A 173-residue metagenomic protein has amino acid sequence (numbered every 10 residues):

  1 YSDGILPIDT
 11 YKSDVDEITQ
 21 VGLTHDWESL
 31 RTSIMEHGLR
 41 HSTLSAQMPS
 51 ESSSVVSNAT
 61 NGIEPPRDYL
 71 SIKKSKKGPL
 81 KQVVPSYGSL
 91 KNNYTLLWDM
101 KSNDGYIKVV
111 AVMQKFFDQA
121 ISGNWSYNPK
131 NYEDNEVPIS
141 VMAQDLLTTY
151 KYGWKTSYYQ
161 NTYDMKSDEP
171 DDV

Functional and structural regions predicted by a protein language model:
Y1-V173: Long, C-terminal-biased catalytic regions of enzyme "large/alpha" subunits
